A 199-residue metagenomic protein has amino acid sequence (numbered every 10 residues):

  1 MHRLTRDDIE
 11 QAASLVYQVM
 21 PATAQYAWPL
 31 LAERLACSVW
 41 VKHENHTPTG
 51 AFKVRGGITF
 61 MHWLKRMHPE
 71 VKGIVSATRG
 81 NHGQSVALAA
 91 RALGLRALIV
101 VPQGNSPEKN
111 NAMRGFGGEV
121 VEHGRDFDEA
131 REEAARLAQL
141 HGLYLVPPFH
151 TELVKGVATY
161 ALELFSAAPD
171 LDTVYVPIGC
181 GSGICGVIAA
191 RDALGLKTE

Functional and structural regions predicted by a protein language model:
M1-E199: PLP-dependent amino-acid enzyme catalytic core
